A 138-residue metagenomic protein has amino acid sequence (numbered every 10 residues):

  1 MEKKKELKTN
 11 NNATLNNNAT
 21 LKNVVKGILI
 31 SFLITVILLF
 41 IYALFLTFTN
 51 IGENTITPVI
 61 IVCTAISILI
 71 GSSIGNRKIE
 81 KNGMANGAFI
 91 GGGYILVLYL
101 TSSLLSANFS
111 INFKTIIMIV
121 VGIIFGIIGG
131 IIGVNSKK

Functional and structural regions predicted by a protein language model:
E2-K138: Juxtamembrane/disordered regions of integral membrane proteins
